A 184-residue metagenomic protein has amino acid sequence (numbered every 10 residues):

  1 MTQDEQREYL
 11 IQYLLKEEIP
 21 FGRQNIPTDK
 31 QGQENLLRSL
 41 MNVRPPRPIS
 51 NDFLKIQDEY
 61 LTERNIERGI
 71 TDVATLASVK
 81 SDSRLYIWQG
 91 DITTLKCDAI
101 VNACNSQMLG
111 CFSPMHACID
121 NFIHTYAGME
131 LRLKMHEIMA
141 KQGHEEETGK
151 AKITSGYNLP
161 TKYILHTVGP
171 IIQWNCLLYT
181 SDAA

Functional and structural regions predicted by a protein language model:
M1-L76: Non-catalytic accessory regions outside enzyme or core folds
E59-A103: Long amphipathic N-terminal alpha/beta scaffold segment
Y86-T93, G149-N158: Short amphipathic alpha-helices and their capping/turn segments at secondary-structure boundaries
I92-H144, T148: Short, conserved "active-site rim" segments that organize catalytic pockets and cofactor/ligand binding
A103-C104, T167-P170: Short loop/turn segments at strand-loop or loop-helix junctions that form parts of catalytic or ligand-binding pockets
C111-M115, Q173-L178: Glycine/threonine-rich flexible loop motifs
N158-T167: Short coil-to-beta-strand
Y179-A184: Conserved small/polar residues in nucleotide/adenosyl-binding loops
